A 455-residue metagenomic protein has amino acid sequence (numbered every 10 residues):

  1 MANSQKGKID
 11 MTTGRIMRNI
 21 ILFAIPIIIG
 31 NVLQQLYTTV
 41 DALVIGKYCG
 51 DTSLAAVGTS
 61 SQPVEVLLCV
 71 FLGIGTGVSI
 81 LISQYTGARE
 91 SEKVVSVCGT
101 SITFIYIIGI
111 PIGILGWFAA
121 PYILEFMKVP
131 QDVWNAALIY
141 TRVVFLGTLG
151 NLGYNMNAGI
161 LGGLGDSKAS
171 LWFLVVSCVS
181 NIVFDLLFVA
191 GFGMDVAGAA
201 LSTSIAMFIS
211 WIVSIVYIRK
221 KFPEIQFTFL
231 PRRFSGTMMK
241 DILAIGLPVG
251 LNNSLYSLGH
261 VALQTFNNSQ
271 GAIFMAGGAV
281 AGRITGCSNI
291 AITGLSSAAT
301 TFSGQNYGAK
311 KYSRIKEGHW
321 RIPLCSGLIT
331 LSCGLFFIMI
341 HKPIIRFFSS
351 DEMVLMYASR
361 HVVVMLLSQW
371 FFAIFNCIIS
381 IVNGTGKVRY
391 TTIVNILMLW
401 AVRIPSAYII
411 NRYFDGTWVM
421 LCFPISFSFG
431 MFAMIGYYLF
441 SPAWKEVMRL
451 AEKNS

Functional and structural regions predicted by a protein language model:
M1-A24, I82-G147, G191-L247, S303-S368 (+1 more regions): Short alpha-helical transmembrane segments in multi-pass integral membrane proteins
M11-Y48, Q62-G77, L81, Y106-G113 (+5 more regions): N-terminal transmembrane alpha-helices
L22-D41, V143, Y154, S177 (+5 more regions): Transmembrane helical elements of multi-pass membrane transporters/channels
L36-A55, L124-Q131, L187-M194, S254-C287 (+3 more regions): Helix-terminus/linker motif at the lipid-water interface of multi-pass membrane proteins
I45-E65, D132-A136, V196-A197, M238-I245 (+5 more regions): Interfacial/gating helices of multi-pass transporter permease domains
L54-I114, N151-S170, G277-H341, F372-V394: Small-residue-rich hydrophobic transmembrane alpha-helices
V66, N181-L186, W211-I215, C287-I290 (+3 more regions): Hydrophobic transmembrane alpha-helices of multi-pass small-molecule transporters
G75, V143-G162, S170-C178, A199-S214 (+5 more regions): Short runs within selected transmembrane alpha-helices of multi-pass transporters and secretion channels
